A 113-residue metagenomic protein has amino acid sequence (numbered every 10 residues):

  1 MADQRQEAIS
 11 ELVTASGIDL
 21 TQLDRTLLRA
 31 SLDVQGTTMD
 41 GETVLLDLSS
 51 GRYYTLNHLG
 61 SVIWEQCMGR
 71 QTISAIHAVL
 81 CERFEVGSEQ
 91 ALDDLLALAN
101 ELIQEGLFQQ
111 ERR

Functional and structural regions predicted by a protein language model:
M1-L12, M39, R52-R113: Long, charge-rich, low-complexity alpha-helical segments
M1-Q35: Hydrophobic packing positions characteristic of elongated beta-solenoid/beta-helix-type spike/fiber shafts
L28, D33, S50-Y53, L80: A generic, residue-level signal for flexible/boundary positions that often mark functional hotspots
E42: Conserved beta-strand and immediately adjacent loop positions that scaffold enzyme active sites
L45-S49: A structural micro-motif at secondary-structure boundaries
